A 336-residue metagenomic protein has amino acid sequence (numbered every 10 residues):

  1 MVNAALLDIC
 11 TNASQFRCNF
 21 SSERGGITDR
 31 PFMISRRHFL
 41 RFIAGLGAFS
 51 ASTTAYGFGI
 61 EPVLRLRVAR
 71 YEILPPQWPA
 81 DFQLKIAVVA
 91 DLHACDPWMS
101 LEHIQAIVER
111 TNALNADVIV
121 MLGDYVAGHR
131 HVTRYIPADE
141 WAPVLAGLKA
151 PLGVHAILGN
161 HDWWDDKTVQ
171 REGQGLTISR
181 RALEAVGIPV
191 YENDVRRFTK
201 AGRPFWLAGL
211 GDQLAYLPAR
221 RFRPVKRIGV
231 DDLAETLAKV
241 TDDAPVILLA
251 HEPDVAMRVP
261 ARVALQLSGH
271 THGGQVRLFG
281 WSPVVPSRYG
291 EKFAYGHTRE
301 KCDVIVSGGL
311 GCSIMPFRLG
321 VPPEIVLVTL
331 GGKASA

Functional and structural regions predicted by a protein language model:
V2-I34: N-terminal secretory signal peptides
G26-S50: N-terminal secretory signal peptides and thylakoid transit peptides that target proteins across membranes
P75-I86, I188, V195-L207, R299-V304: Beta-strand-turn-beta hairpins that frame and shape the catalytic cleft of phosphate-ester-processing enzymes
Q83-H93, P204-L214, I247-A250, D303-G309: Active-site-proximal beta-strand elements of phosphoester/diester hydrolases
K85-R181, V186: Membrane-embedded segments
V89-A90, I119-D124, G153-N160, Y191-N193 (+3 more regions): Active-site neighborhood of phospho(di)ester-bond hydrolases with catalytic His/Asp-centered motifs
D166-I188, K200-V246, A256, R318: Binuclear metal-dependent hydrolase catalytic cores centered on His/Asp/Glu-rich metal-binding motifs
I247, E252-L330, A334: Conserved beta-sheet core of the metallophosphoesterase superfamily
